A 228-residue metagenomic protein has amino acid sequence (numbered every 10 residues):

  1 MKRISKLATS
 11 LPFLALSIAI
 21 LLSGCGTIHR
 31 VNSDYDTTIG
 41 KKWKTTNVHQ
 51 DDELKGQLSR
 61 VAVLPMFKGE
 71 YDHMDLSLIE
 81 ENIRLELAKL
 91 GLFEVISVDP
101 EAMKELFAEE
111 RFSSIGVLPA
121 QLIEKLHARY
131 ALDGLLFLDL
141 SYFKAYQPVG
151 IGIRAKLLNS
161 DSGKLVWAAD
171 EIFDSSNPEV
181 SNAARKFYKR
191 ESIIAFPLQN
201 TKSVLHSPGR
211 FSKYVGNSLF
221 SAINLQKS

Functional and structural regions predicted by a protein language model:
K2-L14: Bacterial N-terminal signal peptides that target proteins for export
P12-S23: Bacterial N-terminal signal peptides
C25-Q57, R129, P148-G150, S160-S228: C-terminal/domain-edge helix-coil "capping" segments
K42-H49, P119-I123, F137-L140: N-terminal post-signal-peptidase region of extra-cytosolic proteins
L58-P65, E70-L135, S218-L225: N-terminal segment of the mature soluble domain
R60-P65, L135-D139, G152-K156, A168: Soluble periplasmic/extracytoplasmic beta-strand elements of cell-envelope proteins
E70-M74, Y142-V149: Solvent-exposed loop/turn segments connecting transmembrane beta-strands in outer-membrane beta-barrel proteins
Y142-K144, L157-D161: Beta-strand elements of well-folded, non-transmembrane domains
